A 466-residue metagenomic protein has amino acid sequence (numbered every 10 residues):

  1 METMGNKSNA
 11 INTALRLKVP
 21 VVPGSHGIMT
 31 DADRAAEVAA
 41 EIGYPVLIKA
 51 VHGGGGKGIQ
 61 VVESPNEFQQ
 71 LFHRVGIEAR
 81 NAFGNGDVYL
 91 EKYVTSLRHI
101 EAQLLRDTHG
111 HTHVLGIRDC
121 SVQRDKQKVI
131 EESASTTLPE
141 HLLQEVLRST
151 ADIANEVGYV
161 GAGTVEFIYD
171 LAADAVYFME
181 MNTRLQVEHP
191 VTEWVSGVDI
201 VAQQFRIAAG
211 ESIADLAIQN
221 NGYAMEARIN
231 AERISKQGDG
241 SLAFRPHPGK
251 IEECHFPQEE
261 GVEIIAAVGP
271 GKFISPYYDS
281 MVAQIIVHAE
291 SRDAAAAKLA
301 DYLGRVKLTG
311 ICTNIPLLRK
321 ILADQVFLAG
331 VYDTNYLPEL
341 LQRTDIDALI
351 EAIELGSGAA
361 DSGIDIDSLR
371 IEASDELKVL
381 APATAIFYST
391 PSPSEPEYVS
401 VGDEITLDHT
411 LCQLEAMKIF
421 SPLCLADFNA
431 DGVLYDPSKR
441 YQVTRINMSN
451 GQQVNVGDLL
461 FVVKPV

Functional and structural regions predicted by a protein language model:
M1-V165, Y169-Q186: N-terminal beta-alpha lobe that positions the nucleotide/phosphoryl donor in ATP/NTP-coupled carboxylate activation
G24, V51, V62, E91 (+16 more regions): Generic beta-strand/beta-sheet core signal
V38-A39, A50-V51, Q60, E91-T95 (+11 more regions): Replace "in large, NTP-powered and nucleic-acid-processing enzymes" with "in large, NTP-powered factors and other
L47, G58-V61, Y89-E91, H99-L105 (+17 more regions): Structured core elements
R98-H99, G161-G163, S374-D375, S392 (+1 more regions): Short, small/polar residue-rich loop motifs at catalytic or cofactor-binding pockets
V122-V129, V187-V195, G310, K418-C424: A short, polar/charged loop-to-alpha-helix boundary motif
P190-E376, T384: Catalytic cores of soluble metabolic enzymes centered on carboxylation/carboxyl-transfer
L377-V466: Structured functional modules or segments
